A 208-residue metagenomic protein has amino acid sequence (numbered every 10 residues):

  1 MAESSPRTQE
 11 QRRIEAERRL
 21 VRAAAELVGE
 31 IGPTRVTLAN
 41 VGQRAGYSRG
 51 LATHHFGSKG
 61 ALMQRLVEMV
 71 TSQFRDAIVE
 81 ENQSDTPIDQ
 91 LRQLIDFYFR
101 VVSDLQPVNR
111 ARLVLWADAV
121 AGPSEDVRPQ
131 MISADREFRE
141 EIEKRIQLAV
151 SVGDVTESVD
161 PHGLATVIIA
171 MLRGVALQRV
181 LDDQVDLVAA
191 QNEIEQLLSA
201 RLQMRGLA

Functional and structural regions predicted by a protein language model:
M1-S4, Q93-V101, R136-V152, V167 (+2 more regions): C-terminal peripheral helix-coil segments that are non-catalytic and often amphipathic
A16-R19, A23-A61, R65: Helix-turn-helix
E30-T34, L105, V152: Short coil/turn segments at alpha/beta junctions that flank glycine-rich nucleotide-binding fingerprints
R65, V79-R110, P161-I168, Q191 (+1 more regions): Hydrophobic alpha-helical connector segments
E68-F74: Short, basic, alpha-helical segments at the C-terminal edge of helix-turn-helix-like DNA-binding modules
R75, V79-E80, P107-R110, E125-V152 (+2 more regions): Amphipathic alpha-helical packing segments from all-alpha helical-bundle domains
Q90, D104-P129: Amphipathic alpha-helical segments used for helix-helix packing
